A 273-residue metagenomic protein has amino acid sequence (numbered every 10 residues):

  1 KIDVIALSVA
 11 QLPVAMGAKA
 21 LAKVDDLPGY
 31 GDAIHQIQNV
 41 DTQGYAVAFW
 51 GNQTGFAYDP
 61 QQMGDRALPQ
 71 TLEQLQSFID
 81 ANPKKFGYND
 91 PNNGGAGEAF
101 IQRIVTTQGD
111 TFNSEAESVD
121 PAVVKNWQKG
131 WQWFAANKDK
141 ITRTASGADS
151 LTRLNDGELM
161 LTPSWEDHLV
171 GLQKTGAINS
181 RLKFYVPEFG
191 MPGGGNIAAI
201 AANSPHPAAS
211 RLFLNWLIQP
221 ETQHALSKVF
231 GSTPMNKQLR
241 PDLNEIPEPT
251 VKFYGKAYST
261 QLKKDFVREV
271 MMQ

Functional and structural regions predicted by a protein language model:
K1-D3, N82-F86, D139-K140, G157-M160 (+2 more regions): Loop/turn elements at helix/coil->beta-strand transitions in domains of secreted/extracellular proteins
I2-T142, A148-D149: Extracytoplasmic ligand-binding site segments that recognize negatively charged/polar headgroups
L12-V14, L161-N179: A ligand-binding cleft/hinge motif common to bilobed small-molecule-binding domains
A15, R153-N155, I200: Hydrophobic residues within well-ordered alpha-helices
A33, N52, W131-A135, E166-D167 (+1 more regions): Periplasmic-binding protein-like
L151-T152, R211: Alpha-helical segments flanking ligand/cofactor-binding loops in enzyme cores
M191-P192, N196-K256: Mature extracytoplasmic/periplasmic domains
K252-Q273: Conserved C-terminal helix/tail region of periplasmic/extracytoplasmic solute-binding proteins
